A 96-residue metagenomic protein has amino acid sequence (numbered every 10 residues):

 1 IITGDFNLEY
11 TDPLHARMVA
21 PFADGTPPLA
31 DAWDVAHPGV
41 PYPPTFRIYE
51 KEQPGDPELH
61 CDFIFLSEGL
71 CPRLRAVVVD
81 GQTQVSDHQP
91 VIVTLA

Functional and structural regions predicted by a protein language model:
I1: Hydrophobic "anchor" residues on beta-strands that sit immediately upstream of conserved functional sites
G4-F6, Q89: Active-site metal-binding loops of divalent metal-dependent hydrolases
L8-P72, T83: Active site of divalent-metal-dependent phosphoester/diester hydrolases
D34-V35, V79, L95: Active-site donor-binding loop signature of nucleotide-sugar glycosyltransferases
I64-L66, I92-A96: Short, well-ordered beta-strand micro-motif
P72-Q82, P90: Low-complexity, intrinsically disordered Gly/Pro/Thr-rich segments
S86: Short glycine/threonine-rich catalytic loop with a Thr-x-Gly-x-Asp
